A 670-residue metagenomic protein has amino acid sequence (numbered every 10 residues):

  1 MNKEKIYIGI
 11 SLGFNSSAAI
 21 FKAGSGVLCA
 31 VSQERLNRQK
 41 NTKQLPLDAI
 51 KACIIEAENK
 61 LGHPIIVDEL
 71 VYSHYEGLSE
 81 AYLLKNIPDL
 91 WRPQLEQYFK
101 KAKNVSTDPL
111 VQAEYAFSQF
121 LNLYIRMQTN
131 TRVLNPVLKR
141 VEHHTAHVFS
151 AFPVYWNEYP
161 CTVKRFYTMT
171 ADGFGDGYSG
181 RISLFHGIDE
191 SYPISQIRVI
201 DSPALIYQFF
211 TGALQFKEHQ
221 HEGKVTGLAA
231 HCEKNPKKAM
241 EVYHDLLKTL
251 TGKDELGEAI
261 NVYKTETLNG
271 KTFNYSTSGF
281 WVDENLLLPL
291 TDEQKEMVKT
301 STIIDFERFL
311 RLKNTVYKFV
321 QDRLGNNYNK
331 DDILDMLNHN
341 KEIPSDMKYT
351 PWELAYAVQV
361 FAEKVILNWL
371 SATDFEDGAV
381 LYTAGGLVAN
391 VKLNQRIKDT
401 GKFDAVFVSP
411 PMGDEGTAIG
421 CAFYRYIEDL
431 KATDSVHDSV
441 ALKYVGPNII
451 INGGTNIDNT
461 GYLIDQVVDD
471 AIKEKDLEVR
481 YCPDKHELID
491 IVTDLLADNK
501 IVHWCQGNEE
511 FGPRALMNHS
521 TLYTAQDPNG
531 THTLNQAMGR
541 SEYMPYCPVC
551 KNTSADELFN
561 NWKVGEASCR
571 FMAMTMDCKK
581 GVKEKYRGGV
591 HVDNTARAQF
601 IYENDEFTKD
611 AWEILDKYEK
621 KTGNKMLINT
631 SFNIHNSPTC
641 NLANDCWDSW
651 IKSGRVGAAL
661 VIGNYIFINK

Functional and structural regions predicted by a protein language model:
N2-I8: Extreme N-terminal starter segment of soluble prokaryotic enzymes
I6, G13-K40, R92-E96, P136-V148 (+6 more regions): Flexible beta->alpha loop and helix N-cap segments adjacent to enzyme active/binding sites
K22-Q128, C232-L354, W369: Conserved active-site "lid/cap" helical segment
P64-Y75, L138-K139, D377-G386, H503: Short glycine-rich phosphate-binding loop at a beta-alpha junction
A116-E142, A146: Conserved catalytic cysteine-centered active-site region of acyl-thioester-dependent Claisen-condensing enzymes
T129-N130, V154-P160, A372-F375: Glycine-rich helix-loop-beta junction characteristic of Rossmann-like nucleotide cofactor-binding loops
D346-L354, V358, A362, G385 (+2 more regions): Secondary-structure capping and boundary motifs in well-ordered enzyme cores
Y356-A379: Phosphate/ATP-binding catalytic cores across multiple sugar-kinase/actin-like superfamilies, primarily ASKHA
